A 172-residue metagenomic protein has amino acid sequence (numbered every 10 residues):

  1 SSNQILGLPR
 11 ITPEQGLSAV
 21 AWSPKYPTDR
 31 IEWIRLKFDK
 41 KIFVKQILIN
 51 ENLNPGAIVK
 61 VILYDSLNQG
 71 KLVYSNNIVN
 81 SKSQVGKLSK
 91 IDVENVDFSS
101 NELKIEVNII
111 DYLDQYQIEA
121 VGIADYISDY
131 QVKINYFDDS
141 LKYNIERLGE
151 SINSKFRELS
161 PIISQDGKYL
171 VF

Functional and structural regions predicted by a protein language model:
S1-D39, D129: Disordered, acidic Ser/Thr/Pro-rich linker "stalks" and the adjacent N-terminal cap of the next globular domain
K41-L53: A short beta-strand element within beta-rich, extracytoplasmic domains of secreted/secretory-pathway proteins
E51-V59, Y112-L113: Extended, low-complexity, turn-rich repeat/linker tracts enriched in Gly/Pro/Ser/Thr and Asp/Glu that occur
G56-N68: Short, surface-exposed beta-strand/strand-loop-strand elements in extracellular ectodomains
K71-E94: Extracellular carbohydrate recognition and processing domains and analogous Trp-centered ligand-binding platforms
I105-D114: Short beta-strand-plus-loop segments that form exposed binding edges in beta-rich domains
V121-I123: Extracellular beta-strand elements of beta-rich domains used for carbohydrate recognition/degradation or cell-matrix
Y126-F172: Short, conserved micro-motifs composed of acidic
